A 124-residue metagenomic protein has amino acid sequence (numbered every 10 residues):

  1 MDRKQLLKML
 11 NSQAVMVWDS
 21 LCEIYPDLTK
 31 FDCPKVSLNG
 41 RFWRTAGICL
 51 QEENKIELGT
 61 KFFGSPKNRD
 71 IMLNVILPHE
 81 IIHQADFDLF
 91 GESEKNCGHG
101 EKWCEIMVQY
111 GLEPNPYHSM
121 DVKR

Functional and structural regions predicted by a protein language model:
M1-V75, Q84-R124: Active-site-proximal or metal-binding-adjacent scaffold patches in catalytic folds
E80: Walker B catalytic acidic pair
